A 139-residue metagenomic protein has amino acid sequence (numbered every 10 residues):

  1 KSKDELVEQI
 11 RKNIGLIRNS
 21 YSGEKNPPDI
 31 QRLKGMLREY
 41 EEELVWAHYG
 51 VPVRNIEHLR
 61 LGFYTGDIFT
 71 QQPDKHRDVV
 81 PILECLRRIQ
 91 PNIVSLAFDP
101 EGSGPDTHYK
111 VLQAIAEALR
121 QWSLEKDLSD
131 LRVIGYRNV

Functional and structural regions predicted by a protein language model:
K1-E125: Active-site beta-strand->loop->alpha-helix modules in alpha/beta enzyme cores, enriched in Gly/His/Asp(Glu)
R120-V139: Short, flexible loop segments at boundaries between secondary-structure elements
